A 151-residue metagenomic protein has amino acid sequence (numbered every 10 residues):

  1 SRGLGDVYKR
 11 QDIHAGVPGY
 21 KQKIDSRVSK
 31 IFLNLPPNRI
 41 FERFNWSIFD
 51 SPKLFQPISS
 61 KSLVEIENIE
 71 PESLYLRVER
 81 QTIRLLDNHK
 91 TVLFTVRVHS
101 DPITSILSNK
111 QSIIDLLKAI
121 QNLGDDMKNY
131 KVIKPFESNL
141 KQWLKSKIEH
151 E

Functional and structural regions predicted by a protein language model:
S1-Y8: Short, small-residue-biased leader/transition segments that mark boundaries at the very start of proteins
D6, Y20, I114-D115: Short, compositionally biased low-complexity segments
R10, H14-E72: Active-site/ligand-binding surface loops and adjacent short beta/alpha elements that line catalytic pockets across
N45-E151: C-terminal structured domains
